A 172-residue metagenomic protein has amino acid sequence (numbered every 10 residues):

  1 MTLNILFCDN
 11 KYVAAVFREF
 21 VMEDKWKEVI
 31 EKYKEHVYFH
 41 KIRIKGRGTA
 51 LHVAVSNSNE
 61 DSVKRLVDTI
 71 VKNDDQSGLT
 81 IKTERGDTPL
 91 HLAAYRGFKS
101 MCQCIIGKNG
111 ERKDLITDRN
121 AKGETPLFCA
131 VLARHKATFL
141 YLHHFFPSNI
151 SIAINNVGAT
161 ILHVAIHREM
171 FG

Functional and structural regions predicted by a protein language model:
L3-N59: N-terminal segments that cap or nucleate solenoid repeat domains
V13, R47, G86, G123 (+1 more regions): Start-of-repeat signature of ankyrin repeats
E28, D61-S62, S100-M101, A137-T138 (+1 more regions): Conserved ankyrin/ankyrin-like repeat signature
Y33-Y38, R65-S77, C104-D114, Y141-N149: Ankyrin repeat domain, specifically the short helix-to-loop turn at the C-terminus of the second helix of each repeat
K41, T80, T117, S151-I152: Ankyrin-repeat junction/capping positions
E124, N156-G172: Eukaryotic cytosolic interaction/assembly regions at protein N-termini and domain boundaries
